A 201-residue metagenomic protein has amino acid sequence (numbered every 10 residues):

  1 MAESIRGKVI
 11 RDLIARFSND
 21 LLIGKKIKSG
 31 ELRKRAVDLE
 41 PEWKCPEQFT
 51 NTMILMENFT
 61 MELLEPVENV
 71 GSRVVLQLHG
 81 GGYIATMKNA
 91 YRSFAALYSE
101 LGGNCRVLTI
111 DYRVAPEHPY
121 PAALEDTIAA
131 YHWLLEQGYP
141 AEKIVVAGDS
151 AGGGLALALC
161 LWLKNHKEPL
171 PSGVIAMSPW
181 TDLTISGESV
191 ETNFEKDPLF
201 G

Functional and structural regions predicted by a protein language model:
M1-P41: N-terminal targeting or regulatory segments adjacent to alpha/beta-hydrolase or S9 domains
V9, L13-N19, W43-C45, T50-G201: Alpha/beta-hydrolase superfamily serine-hydrolase fold, recognizing
